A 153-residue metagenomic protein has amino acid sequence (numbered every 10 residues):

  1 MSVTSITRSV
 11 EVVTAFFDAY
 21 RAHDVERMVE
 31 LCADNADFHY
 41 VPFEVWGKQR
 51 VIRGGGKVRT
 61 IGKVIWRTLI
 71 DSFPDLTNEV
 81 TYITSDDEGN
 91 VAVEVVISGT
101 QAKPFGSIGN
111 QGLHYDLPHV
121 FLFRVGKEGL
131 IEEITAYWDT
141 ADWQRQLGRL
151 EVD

Functional and structural regions predicted by a protein language model:
M1-D153: C-terminal and inter-domain tail/linker signature
